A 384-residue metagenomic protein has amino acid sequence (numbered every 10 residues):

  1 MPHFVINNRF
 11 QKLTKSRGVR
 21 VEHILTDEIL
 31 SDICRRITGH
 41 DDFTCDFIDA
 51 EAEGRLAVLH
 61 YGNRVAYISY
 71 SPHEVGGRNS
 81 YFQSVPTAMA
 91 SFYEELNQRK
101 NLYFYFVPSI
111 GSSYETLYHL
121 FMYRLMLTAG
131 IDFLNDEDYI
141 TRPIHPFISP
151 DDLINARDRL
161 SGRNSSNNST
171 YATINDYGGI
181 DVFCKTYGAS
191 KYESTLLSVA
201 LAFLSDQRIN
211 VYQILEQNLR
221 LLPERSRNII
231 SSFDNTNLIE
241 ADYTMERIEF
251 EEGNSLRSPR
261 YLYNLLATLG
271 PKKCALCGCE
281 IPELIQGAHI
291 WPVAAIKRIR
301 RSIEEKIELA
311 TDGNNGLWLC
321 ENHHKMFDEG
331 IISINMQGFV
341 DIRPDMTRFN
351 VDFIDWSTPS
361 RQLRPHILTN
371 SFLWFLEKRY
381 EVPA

Functional and structural regions predicted by a protein language model:
M1: Carbohydrate-interacting/catalytic domains
F4-R36, H40-L262, C279-L284, T358-Q362 (+2 more regions): A boundary/linker detector
F250-G253, R260, A267-P271, C279 (+1 more regions): A detector for short metal-coordination/catalytic motifs
C274: The canonical Cys-X-X-Cys-His
G287-I290: Histidine-centered catalytic micro-motifs used for acid/base chemistry in nuclease and nucleotide-processing active
